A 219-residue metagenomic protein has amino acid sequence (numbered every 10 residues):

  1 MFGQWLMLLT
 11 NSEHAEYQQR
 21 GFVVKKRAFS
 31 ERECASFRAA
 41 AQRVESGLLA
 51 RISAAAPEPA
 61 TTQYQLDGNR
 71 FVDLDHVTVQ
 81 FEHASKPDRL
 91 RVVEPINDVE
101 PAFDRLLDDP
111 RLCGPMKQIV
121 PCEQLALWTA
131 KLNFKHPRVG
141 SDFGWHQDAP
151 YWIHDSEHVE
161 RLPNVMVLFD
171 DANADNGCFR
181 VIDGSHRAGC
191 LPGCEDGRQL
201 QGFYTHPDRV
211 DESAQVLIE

Functional and structural regions predicted by a protein language model:
F2-Q19, K26-W145, Y151-W152: Non-heme Fe(II)-dependent double-stranded beta-helix
A15, A172-E219: Double-stranded beta-helix
F22-V24, D142-G144, N164-L168, V181 (+1 more regions): Conserved hydrophobic/aromatic beta-strand scaffold that supports enzyme active sites
F29, K117, H154-S156, C178 (+1 more regions): Short, function-defining helix-loop hinge/capping sites that tune catalysis or transport
T129, E160-N164, N176, S213-Q215: Extracellular structured ligand-interaction cores
L132-V139, A149-P150, F169-A174, S185-A188: Short acidic/polar capping segments at secondary-structure boundaries
P150-D155, S213: Short, P/G- and charge-enriched loop/turn segments at secondary-structure junctions
H154-A174, Y204: Short, conserved beta-strand element in jelly-roll/cupin
